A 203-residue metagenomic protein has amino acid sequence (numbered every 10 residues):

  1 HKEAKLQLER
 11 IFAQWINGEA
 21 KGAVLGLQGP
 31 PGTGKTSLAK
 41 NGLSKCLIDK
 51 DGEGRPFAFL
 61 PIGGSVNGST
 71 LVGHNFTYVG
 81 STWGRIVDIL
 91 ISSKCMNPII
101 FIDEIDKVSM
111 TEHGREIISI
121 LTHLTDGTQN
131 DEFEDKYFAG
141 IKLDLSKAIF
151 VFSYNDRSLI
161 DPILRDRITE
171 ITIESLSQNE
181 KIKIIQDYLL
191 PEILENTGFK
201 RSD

Functional and structural regions predicted by a protein language model:
H1-Q28, I86-V87, L190-P191: Pre-Walker A (pre-P-loop) alpha-helix and adjacent loop at the N terminus of AAA/AAA+ ATPase modules, a conserved
E19-L25, M96-P98, A148: Pre-Walker A (Motif I) flank of P-loop NTPase domains
A20-P61, I91-S92, T122: Walker A/P-loop
L47-S81, I89, E180: AAA+/P-loop NTPase substrate/partner-engagement loops
D49-G54, K94, D156-D166, E170-D203: Conserved C-terminal "switch" segment of AAA+ ATPases
T77-F101, E134-K142: Conserved alpha-helical scaffold flanking the Walker A/P-loop in AAA+ ATPase domains
I100-D103, H123, K147-N155: Structural recognition of the conserved hydrophobic beta-strand(s) that form the central parallel beta-sheet of P-loop
I102-L143: Conserved catalytic/switch belt of AAA+ P-loop NTPases
